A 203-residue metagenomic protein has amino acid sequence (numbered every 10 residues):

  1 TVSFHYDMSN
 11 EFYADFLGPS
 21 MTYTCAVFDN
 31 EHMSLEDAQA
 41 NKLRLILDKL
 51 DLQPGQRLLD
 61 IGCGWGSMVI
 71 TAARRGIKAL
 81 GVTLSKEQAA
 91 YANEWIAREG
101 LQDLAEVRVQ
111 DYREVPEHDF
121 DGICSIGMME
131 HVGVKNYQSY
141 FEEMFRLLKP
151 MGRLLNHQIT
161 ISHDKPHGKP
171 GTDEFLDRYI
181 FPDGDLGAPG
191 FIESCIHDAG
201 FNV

Functional and structural regions predicted by a protein language model:
T1-F16: N-terminal auxiliary segments of SAM/dcSAM-dependent transferases
P54-G62: Conserved class I S-adenosyl-L-methionine
S67-G76: Conserved SAM-binding loop of SAM-dependent methyltransferases across substrates and taxa, primarily the Class I
G100-Y112: Conserved SAM-binding strand-loop segment of SAM-dependent methyltransferases
R113-I123: A short acidic, Gly/Pro-enriched loop at the edge of an enzyme's catalytic core that lines a small-molecule cofactor
Q138-P150: A short glycine-rich, Lys/Arg-flanked "PGG" loop and its adjoining helix->strand segment in the class I
M151-I159: Conserved beta-strand signature within the Rossmann-like core of class I S-adenosyl-L-methionine
T160-V203: Substrate-binding/catalytic lobe of Class I Rossmann-like enzymes that use SAM or dcSAM, i.e., the mid-to-C-terminal
